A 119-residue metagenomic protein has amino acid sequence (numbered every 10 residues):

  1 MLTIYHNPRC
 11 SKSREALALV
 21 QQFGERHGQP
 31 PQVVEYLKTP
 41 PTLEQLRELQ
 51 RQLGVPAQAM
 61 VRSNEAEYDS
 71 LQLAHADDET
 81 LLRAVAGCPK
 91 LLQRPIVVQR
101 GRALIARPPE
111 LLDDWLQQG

Functional and structural regions predicted by a protein language model:
M1-F23, H27-Y36: Local sequence-structure signature of Cys/Sec-based thiol-disulfide redox active-site neighborhoods
Y36-G119: Thiol/selenol-based redox catalytic cores and closely related redox-interacting motifs
